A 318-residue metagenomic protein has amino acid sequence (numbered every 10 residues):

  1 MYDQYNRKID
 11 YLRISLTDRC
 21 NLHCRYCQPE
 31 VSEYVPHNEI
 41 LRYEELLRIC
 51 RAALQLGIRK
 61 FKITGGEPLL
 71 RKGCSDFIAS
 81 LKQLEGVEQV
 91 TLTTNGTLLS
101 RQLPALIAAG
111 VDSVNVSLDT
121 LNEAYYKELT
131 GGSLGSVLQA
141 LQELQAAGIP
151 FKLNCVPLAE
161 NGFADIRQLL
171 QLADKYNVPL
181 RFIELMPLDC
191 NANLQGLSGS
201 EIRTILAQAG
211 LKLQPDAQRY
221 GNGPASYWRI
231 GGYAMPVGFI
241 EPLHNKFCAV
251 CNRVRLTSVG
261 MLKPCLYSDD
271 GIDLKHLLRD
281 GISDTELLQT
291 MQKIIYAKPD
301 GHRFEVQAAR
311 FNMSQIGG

Functional and structural regions predicted by a protein language model:
M1-Y11, Q171, K175, L185-G318: Auxiliary Fe-S-binding modules of radical SAM enzymes
Q4-Y43: Canonical Radical SAM [4Fe-4S] cluster-binding loop centered on the CxxxCxxC motif and its immediate flanking residues
L16, L180, G260: Residue-level signature of catalytic and energy-coupling elements of molecular machines, predominantly ATP/GTP-dependent
D18-C20, Q28-V31, L118-T120, E184 (+1 more regions): Short, small-residue-rich loop/turn micro-motifs
L22, E123-A124, K246, I272: Glycine-centered loop/turn positions within well-structured domains that cap or flank conserved ligand/cofactor-binding
S32-P36, N122-E128, L188-N193, D273-K275: A short acidic, helix-capping loop that chelates divalent metal ions and anchors anionic groups
I40-I63, E67-I183: Radical SAM/AdoMet-radical enzyme domain recognition
